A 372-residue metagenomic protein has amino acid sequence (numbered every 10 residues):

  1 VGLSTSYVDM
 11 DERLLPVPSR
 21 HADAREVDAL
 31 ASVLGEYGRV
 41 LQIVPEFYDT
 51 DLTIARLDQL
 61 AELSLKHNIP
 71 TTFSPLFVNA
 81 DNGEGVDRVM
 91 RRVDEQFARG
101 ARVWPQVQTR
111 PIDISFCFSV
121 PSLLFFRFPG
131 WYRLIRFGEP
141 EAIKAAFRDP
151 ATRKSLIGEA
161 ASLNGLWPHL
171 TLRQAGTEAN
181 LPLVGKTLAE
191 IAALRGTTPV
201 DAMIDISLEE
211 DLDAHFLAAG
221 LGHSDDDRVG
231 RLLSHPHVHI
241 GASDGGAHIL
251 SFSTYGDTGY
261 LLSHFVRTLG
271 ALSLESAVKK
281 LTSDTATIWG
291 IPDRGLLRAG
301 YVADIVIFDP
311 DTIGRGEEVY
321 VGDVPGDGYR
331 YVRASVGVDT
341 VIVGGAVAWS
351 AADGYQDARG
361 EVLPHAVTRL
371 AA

Functional and structural regions predicted by a protein language model:
V1-I43, G165-P168, T177, T197-P199 (+4 more regions): Catalytic pocket of metal/acid-base enzymes, prominently hydrolases
S6-Y7, D11-P16, T53-D58, G83-R88 (+5 more regions): Short acidic, glycine/serine/threonine-rich loops at helix termini
V17-D28, T53-P70, A98, V367-A371: Short, electropositive alpha-helical surface patch
L34-G35, Y48-D49, L57, A61-S243: Polyanionic/metal-chelating signatures
Q106, G196, D244, A277 (+4 more regions): Divalent metal-coordination and catalytic microenvironments
D201, I240, G256-Y260, H264 (+3 more regions): Feature representing long, continuous alpha-helical segments
H215-H223, V229, L272-V278, A286-Y320: Acidic, glycine-enriched loop/beta-strand segments at the rims of small-molecule binding/catalytic pockets
R231-V238, Y255-D257, V306-E361: C-terminal cap of metal-dependent C-N hydrolases
